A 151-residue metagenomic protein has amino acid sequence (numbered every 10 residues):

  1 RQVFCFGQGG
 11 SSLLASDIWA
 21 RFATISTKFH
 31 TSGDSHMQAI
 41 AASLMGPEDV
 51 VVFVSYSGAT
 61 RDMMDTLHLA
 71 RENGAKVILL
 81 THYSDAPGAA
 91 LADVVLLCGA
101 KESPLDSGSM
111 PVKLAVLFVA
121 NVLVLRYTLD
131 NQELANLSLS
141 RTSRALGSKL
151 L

Functional and structural regions predicted by a protein language model:
Q2-F118, V122-N131: Glycine-rich phosphate-binding loops that contact phosphosugars or nucleotide phosphates
E133-L151: A short, charged, Gly/Pro-tolerant segment at domain boundaries
